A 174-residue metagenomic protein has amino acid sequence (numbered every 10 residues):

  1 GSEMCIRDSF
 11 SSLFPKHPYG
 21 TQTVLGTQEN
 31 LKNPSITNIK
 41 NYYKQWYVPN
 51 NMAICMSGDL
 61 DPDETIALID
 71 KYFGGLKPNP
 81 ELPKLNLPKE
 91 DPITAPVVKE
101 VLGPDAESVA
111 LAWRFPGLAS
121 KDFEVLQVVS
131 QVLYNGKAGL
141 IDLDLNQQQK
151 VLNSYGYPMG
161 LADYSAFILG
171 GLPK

Functional and structural regions predicted by a protein language model:
G1-I6: Short, small-residue-biased leader/transition segments that mark boundaries at the very start of proteins
R7-E29, N51-S57, E107-P116, L143-K174: M16 family metallopeptidases and their MPP-like homologs
S11-M52, K84-K89, L126: Histidine-acidic residue clusters that define the catalytic metal-binding segment of zinc metallopeptidase domains
F14, P18, I36, K40 (+5 more regions): Sec-exported extracytoplasmic/periplasmic mature domains
K16, A53-G117: An aromatic/glycine/proline-enriched structural segment found at the starts of mature extracellular/organellar domains
K40-Y43, P96-E100, N153-M159: Short beta-strand/turn micro-motifs at beta-sheet edges
Y47-N50, P92-T94, G103-S108, F123-E124 (+1 more regions): Short, solvent-exposed loop/turn segments at the edges of secondary structure
L111, K121-L133, I141-L143: Active/ligand-binding-proximal structured segments within catalytic/core domains that scaffold catalytic residues
